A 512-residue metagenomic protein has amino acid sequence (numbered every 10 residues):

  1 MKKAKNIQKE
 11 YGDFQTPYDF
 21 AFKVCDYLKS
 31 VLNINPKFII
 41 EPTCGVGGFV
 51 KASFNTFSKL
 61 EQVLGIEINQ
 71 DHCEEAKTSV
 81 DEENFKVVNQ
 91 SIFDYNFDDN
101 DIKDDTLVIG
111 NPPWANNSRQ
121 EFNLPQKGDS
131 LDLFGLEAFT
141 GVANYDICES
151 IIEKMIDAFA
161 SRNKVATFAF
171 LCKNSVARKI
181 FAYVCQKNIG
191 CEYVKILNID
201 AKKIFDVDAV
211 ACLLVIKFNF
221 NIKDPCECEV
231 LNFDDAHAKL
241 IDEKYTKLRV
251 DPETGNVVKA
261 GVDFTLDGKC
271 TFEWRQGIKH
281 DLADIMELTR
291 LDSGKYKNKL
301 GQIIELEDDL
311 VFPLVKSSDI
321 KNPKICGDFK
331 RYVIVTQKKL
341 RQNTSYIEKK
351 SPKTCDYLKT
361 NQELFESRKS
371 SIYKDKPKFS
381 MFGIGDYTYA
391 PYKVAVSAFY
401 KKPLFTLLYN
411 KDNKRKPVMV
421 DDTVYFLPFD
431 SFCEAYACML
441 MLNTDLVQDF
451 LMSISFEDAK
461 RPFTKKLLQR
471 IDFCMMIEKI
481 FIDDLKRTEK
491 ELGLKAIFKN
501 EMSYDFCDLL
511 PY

Functional and structural regions predicted by a protein language model:
M1-N6: N-terminal, positively charged/glycine-rich alpha-helical extensions of SAM-dependent methyltransferases
K9-K23, K37, T43-E61, I68-E75 (+2 more regions): Signature of N6-adenine DNA methyltransferases within the class I
V31-F38: Short helix-loop-beta connector
V80: Conserved hydrophobic residues forming the short capping helix/wall of the S-adenosyl-L-methionine
N89, K195-K202, M452-A459, K499-N500: A generic structural motif
V262-R487, Y504-D508: Polybasic, glycine- and aromatic-enriched phosphate-binding surface used to engage nucleic acids
